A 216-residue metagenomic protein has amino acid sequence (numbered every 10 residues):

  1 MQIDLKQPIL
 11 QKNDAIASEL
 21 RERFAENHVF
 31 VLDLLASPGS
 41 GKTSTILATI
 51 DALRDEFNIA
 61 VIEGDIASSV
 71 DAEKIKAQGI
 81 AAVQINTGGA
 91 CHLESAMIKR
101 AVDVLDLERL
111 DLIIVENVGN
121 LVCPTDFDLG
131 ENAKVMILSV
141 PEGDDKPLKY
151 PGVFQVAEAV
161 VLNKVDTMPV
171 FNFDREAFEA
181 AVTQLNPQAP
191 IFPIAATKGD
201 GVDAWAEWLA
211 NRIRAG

Functional and structural regions predicted by a protein language model:
I3-E22, N27-L35, S40, S44 (+3 more regions): Nucleotide-state-sensitive switch-loop elements of NTP-binding domains
T45, E94, K146-K149, D174 (+1 more regions): Residues at alpha-helix caps and immediate loop-helix transition turns in enzyme cores, especially N- and C-cap
L53-N58, A159-V160, Q188-P190: Short, surface-exposed connector motifs at secondary-structure boundaries
D65, N163, A195: Active-site glycine-centered loops adjacent to acidic/histidine catalytic or metal-binding residues that shape
Q84-T87, L138, N163: Short beta->alpha connector loops at strand-helix junctions that form conserved, small/polar/Pro-enriched
P124-E131, V140-Q188: Conserved C-terminal guanine-recognition region of P-loop GTPase G domains, centered on the G4
T167-G216: Canonical P-loop GTPase G-domain recognition
